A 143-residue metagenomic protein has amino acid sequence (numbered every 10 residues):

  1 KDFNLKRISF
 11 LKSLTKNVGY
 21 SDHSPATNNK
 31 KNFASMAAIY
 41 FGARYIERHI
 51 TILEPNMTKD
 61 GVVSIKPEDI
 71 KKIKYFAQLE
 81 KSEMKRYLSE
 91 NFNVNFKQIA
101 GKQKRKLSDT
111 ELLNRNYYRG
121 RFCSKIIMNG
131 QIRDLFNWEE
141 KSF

Functional and structural regions predicted by a protein language model:
K1-F143: Catalytic cores and adjacent flexible loops of soluble metabolic enzymes that perform enolate/carbanion chemistry on
